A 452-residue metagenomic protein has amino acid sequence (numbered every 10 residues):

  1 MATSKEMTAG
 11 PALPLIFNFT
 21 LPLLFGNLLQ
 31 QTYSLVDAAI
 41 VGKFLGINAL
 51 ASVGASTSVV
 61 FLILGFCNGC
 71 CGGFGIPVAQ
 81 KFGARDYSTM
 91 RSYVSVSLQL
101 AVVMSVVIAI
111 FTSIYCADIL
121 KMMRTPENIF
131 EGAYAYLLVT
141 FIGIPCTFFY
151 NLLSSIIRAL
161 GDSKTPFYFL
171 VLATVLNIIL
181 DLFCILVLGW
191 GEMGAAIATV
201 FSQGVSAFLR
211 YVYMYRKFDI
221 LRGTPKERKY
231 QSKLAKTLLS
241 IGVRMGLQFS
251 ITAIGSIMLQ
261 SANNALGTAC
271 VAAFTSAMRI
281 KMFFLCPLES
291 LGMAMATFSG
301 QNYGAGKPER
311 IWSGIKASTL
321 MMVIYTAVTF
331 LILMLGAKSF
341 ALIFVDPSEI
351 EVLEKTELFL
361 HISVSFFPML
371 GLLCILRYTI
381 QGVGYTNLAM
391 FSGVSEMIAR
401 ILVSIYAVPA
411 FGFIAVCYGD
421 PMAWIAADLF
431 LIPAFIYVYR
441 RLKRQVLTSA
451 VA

Functional and structural regions predicted by a protein language model:
M1-T20, V78-G143, V187-G242, S299-F366 (+1 more regions): Short alpha-helical transmembrane segments in multi-pass integral membrane proteins
P14-G75, A79, V243-N263: Signature of the first transmembrane helix
N18-S34, V139, Y150, A173 (+4 more regions): Transmembrane helical elements of multi-pass membrane transporters/channels
T32-A51, L120-E127, F183-W190, S250-R279 (+5 more regions): Helix-terminus/linker motif at the lipid-water interface of multi-pass membrane proteins
V41-F61, E127-G132, E192-A195, L234-I241 (+5 more regions): Interfacial/gating helices of multi-pass transporter permease domains
L50-I110, T147-P166, A273-A337, L370-S392: Small-residue-rich hydrophobic transmembrane alpha-helices
L62-G65, A109, N177-L182, A207-Y211 (+4 more regions): Hydrophobic transmembrane alpha-helices of multi-pass small-molecule transporters
C71, V139-R158, P166-T174, A195-F208 (+4 more regions): Short runs within selected transmembrane alpha-helices of multi-pass transporters and secretion channels
